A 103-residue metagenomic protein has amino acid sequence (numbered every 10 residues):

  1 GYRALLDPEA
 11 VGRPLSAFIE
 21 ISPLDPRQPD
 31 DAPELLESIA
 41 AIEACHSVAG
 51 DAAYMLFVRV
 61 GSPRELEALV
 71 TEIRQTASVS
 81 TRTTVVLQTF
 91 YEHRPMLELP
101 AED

Functional and structural regions predicted by a protein language model:
G1-D103: A compositional/biophysical signature of low hydrophobicity enriched in polar/charged and small residues
